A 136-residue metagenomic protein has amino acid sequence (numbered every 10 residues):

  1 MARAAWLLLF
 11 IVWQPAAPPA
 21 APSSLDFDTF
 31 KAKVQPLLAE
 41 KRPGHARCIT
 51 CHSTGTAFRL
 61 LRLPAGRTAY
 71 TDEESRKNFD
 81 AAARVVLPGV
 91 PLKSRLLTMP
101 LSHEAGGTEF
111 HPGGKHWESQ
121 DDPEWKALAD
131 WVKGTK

Functional and structural regions predicted by a protein language model:
A4-W13: Sec-dependent N-terminal signal peptides
W13-K136: Aromatic- and Gly/Pro-enriched helix-to-coil junctions and flexible linker segments
